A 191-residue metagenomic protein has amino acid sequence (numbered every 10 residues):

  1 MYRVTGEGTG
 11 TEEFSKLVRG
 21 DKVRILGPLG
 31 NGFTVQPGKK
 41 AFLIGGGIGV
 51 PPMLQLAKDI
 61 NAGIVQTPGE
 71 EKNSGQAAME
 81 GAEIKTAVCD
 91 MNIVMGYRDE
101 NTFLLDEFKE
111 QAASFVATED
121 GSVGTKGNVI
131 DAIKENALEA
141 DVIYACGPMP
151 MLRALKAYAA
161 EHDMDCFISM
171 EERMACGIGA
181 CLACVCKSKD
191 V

Functional and structural regions predicted by a protein language model:
M1-R19: Ferredoxin-reductase
G10, G30-K39: Short, Lys/Arg- and Gly-enriched loop/turn segments at beta-strand edges
K22-I25: Generic structural signal for buried aliphatic residues
G27-G32, D190: Short, charged beta-turn/beta-strand-edge "cap" motif at the junction between a beta-strand and an adjacent loop
P28-G30, F42, G47-M53: Extended interfacial segments that mediate partner engagement and assembly in macromolecular machines
V50-L56, M151-A154: Short glycine/serine/threonine-rich phosphate/pyrophosphate-binding segments that cradle anionic phosphate groups
A62-C89: Intrinsically disordered, low-complexity terminal tails and inter-domain linkers enriched for S/T/G/P/D/E
G75, E80, V94-V191: Reductase modules of NAD(P)H-dependent flavoproteins
